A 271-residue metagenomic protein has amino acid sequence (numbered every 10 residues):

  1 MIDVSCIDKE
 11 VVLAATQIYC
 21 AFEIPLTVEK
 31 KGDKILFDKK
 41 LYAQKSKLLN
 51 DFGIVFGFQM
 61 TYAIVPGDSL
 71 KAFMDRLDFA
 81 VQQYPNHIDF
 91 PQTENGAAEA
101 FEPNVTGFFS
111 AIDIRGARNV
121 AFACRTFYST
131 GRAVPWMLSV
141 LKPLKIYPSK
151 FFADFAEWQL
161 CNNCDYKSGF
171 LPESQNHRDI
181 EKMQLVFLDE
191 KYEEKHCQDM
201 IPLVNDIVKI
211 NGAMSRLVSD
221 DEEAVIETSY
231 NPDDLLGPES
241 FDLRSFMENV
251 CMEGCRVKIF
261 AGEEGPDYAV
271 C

Functional and structural regions predicted by a protein language model:
I2-I7, V12-A15, Y19-V28, I35-F37 (+8 more regions): Extended hydrophobic/Leu-rich segments
D3-C6, E10-F151: A structural motif corresponding to the C-terminal lobe/cap of the Radical SAM core domain
N119-C271: Radical SAM enzyme core and accessory elements
